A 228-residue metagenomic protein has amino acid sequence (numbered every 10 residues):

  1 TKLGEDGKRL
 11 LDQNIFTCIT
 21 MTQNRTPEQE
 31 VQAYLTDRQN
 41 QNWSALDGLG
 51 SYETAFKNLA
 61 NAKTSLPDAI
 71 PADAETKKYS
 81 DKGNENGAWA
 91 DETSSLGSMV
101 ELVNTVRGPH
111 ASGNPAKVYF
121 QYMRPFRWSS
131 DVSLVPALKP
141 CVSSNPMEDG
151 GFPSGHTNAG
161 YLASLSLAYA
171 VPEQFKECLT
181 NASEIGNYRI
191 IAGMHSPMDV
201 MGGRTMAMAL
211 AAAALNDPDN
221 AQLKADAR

Functional and structural regions predicted by a protein language model:
T1-I191, D226: Hydrophobic alpha-helical bundle signature of multipass membrane enzymes
L165-Y169, M208-N216: Short glycine/serine- and small hydrophobic-enriched flexible loop segments
A182-L210: Interfacial helix-loop-helix junctions of multi-pass membrane proteins
A212-R228: Charged, amphipathic alpha-helical linkers/stalks
